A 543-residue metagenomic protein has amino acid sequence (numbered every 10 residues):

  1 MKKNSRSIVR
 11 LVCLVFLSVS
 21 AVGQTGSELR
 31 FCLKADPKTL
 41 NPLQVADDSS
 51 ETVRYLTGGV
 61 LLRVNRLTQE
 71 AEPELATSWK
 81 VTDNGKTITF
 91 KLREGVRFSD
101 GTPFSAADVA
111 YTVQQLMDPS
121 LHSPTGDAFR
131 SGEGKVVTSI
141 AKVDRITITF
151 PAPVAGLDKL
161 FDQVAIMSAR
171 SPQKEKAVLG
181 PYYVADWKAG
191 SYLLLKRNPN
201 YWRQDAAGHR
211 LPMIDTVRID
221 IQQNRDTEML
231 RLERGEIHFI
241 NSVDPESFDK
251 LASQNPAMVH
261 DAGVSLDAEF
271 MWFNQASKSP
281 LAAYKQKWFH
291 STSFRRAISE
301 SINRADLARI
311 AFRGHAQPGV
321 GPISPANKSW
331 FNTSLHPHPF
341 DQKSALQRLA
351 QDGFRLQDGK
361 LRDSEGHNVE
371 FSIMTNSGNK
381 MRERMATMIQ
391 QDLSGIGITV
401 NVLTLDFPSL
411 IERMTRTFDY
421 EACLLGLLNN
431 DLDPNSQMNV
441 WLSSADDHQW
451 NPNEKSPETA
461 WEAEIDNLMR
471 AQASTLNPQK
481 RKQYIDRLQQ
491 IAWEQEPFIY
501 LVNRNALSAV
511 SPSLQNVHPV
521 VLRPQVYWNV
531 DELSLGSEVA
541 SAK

Functional and structural regions predicted by a protein language model:
K2-V12: Bacterial N-terminal signal peptides that target proteins for export
R6, Q24, K91, P124-S171 (+1 more regions): Surface-exposed binding/hinge segments that line and control ligand-binding clefts or catalytic entry sites
R10-S20: Bacterial N-terminal signal peptides
V19-S27: Bacterial Sec-dependent signal peptides at the C-terminal "C-region" and cleavage site
G26-E28, K34-A35, L56, E74-A76 (+11 more regions): Extracytoplasmic
C32-D83, Q114, L121, A177: N-terminal lobe/hinge region of extracytoplasmic solute-binding protein
L67, R93-P124, I140, P181-R313 (+3 more regions): Extracytoplasmic/periplasmic ligand-capture domains
S508-K543: Long beta-strand-rich cores associated with HINT superfamily self-processing modules
